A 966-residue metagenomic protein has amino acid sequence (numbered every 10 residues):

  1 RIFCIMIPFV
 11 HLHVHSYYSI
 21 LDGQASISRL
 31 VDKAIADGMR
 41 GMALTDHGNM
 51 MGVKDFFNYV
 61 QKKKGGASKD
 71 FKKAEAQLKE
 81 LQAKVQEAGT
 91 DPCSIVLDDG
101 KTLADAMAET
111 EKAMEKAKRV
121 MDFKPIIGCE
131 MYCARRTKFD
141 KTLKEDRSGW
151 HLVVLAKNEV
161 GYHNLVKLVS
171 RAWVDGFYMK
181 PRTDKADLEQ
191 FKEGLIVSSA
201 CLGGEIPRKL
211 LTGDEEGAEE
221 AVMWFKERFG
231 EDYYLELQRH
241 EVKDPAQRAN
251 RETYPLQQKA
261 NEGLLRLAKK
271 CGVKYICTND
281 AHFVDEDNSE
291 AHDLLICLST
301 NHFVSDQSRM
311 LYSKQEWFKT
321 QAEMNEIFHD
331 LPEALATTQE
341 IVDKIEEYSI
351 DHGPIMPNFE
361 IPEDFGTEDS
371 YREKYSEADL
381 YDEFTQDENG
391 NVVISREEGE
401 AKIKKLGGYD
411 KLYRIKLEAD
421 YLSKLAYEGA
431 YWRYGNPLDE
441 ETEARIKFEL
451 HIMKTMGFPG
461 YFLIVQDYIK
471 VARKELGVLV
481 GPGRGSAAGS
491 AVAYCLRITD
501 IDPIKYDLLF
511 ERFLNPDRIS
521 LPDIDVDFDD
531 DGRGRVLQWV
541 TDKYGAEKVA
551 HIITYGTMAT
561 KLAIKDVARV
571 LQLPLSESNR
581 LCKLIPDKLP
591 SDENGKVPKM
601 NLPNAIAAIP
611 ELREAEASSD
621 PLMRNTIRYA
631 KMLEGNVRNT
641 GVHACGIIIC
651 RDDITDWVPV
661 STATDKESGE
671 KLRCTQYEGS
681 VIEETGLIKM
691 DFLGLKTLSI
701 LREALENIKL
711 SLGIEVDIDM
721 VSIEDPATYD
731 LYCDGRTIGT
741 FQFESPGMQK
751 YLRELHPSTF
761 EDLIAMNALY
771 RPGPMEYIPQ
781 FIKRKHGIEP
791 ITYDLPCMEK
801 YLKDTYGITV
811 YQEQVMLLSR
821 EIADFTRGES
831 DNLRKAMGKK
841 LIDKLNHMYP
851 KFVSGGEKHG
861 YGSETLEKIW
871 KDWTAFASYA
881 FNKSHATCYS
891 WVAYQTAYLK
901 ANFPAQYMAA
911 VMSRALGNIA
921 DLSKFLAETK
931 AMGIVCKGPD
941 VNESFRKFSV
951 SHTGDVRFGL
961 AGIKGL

Functional and structural regions predicted by a protein language model:
I5-L966: Alpha-helical scaffold/interaction cores of sigma-54-like transcription cofactors and many family A DNA polymerases
